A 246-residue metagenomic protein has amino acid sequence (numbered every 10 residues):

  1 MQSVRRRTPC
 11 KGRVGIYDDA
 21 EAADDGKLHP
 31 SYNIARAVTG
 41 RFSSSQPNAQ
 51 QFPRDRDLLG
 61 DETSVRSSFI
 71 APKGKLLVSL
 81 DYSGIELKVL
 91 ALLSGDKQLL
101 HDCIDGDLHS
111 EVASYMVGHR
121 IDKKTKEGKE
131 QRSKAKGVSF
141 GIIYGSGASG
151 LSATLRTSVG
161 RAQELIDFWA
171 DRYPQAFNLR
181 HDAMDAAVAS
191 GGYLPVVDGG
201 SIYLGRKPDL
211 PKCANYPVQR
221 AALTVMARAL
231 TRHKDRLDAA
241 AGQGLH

Functional and structural regions predicted by a protein language model:
M1-H246: Conserved catalytic core of nucleotide polymerization and phosphodiester-bond processing enzymes
